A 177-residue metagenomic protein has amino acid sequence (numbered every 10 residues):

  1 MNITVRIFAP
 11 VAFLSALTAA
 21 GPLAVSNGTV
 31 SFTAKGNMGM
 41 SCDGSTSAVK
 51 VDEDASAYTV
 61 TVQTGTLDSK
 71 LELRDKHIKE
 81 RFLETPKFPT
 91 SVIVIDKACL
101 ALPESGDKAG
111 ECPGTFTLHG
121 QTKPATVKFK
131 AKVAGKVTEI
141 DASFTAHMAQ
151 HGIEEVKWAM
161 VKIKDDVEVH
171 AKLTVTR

Functional and structural regions predicted by a protein language model:
M1-A9: Bacterial N-terminal signal peptides that target proteins for export
F8-T18: Bacterial N-terminal signal peptides
A19-R177: Low-complexity, acidic/polar, glycine-enriched regions of mature
